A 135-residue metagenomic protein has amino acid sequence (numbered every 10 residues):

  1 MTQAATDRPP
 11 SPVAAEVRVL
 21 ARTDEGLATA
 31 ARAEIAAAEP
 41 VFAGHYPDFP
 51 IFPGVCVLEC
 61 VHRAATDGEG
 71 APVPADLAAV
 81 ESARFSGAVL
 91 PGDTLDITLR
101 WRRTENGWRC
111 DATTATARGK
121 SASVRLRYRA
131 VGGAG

Functional and structural regions predicted by a protein language model:
Q3-A14, G119-S121: Flexible extramembrane loops and terminal tails that flank transmembrane helices in small membrane-associated subunits
P10-F52: Catalytic strand-loop segment that frames the active site of acyl-thioester-processing enzymes
A14-V19, A75-V80, S121: A broad structural signal for short, well-ordered beta-strand segments within beta-sheet-rich domains
A21-A28, P91, R100-G135: HotDog/MaoC-like acyl-thioester-processing domains
R32-E34, R84, R127: Generic structural detector for well-ordered beta-strands
G54, L99: Residue-level signal for inorganic ion chemistry
H62-T98, G107: Hydrophobic beta-strand-centered segment that forms part of the acyl-chain substrate-binding groove
